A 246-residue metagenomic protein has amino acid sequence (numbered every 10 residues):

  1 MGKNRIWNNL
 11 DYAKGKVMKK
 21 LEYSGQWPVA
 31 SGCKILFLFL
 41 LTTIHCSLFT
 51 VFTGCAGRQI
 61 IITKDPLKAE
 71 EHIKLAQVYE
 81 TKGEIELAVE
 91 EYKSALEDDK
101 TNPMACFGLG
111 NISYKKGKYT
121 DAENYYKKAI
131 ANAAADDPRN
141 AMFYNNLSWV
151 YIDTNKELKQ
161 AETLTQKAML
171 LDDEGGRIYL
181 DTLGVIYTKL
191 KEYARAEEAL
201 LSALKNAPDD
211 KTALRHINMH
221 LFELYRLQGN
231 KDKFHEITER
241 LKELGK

Functional and structural regions predicted by a protein language model:
P66, K100, A134, P138 (+3 more regions): Short coil turns that delineate tetratricopeptide repeat
E71, A105, R139, F143 (+3 more regions): TPR alpha-solenoid repeat register
Q77, N111, W149-V150, V185 (+1 more regions): Residue-level recognition of tetratricopeptide repeat
T81, K115-K116, D153-T154, K189 (+2 more regions): Register position in tetratricopeptide repeats
A135-E198, K205: Alpha-helical adaptor scaffolds
